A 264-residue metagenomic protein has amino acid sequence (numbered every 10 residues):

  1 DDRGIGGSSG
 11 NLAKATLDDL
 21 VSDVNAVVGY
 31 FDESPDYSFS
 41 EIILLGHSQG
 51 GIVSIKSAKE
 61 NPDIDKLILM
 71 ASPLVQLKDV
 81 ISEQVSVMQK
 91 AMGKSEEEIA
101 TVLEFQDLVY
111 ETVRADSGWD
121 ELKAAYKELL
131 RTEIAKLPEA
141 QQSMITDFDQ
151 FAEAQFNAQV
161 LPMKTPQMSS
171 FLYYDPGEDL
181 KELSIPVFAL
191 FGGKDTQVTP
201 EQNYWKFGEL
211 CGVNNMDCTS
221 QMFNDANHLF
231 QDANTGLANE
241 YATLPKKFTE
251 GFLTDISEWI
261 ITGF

Functional and structural regions predicted by a protein language model:
G4-A15, H228-D232: Glycine-rich "HGGG/HGxG" loop immediately N-terminal to the catalytic nucleophile of the alpha/beta-hydrolase
K14-P35: Alpha/beta-hydrolase active-site loop
Y30-K94: Primarily recognizes the serine-hydrolase "nucleophile elbow" in alpha/beta-hydrolase and SGNH/GDSL folds
M70-E178: Accessory cap/linker subdomain of secreted extracellular hydrolases
L183, A189-F191: Short beta-strand/loop motif that positions the catalytic acidic residue of the alpha/beta-hydrolase fold
T196-Q202: Conserved alpha/beta-hydrolase "acid-adjacent" motif
C211-T235: Catalytic histidine neighborhood in serine/cysteine hydrolases with alpha/beta-hydrolase-type architecture
A226-L229, T235-F264: Catalytic active-site module of serine/aspartate enzymes centered on a nucleophile-bearing elbow/loop
